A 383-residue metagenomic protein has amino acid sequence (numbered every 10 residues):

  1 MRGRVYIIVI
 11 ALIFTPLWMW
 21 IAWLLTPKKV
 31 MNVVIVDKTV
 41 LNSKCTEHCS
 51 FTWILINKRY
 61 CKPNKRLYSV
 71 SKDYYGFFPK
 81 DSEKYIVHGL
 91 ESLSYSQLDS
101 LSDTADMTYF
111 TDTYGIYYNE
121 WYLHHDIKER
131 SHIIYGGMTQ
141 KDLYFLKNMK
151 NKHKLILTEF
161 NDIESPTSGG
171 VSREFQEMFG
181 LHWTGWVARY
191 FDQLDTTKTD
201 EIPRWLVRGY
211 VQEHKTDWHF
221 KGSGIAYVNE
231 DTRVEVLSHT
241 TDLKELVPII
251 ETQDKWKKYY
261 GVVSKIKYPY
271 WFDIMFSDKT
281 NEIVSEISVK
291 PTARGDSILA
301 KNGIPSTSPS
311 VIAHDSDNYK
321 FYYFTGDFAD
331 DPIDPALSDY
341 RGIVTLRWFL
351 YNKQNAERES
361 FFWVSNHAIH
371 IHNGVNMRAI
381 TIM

Functional and structural regions predicted by a protein language model:
G3-G76, E251-M383: Extracellular ligand-binding/catalytic regions of CAZymes and related secreted enzymes and adhesion modules
V30-V33, D103-M107, N151-L157, Y319: Loop/turn elements at helix/coil->beta-strand transitions in domains of secreted/extracellular proteins
V36-K38, A105-H125, E159-N161, Y323-D331: Short loop/turn segments at strand-loop or loop-helix junctions that form parts of catalytic or ligand-binding pockets
S43-K44, I116-N119, E164-R173, D330-I333: Short catalytic/ligand-binding loop motif for oxyanion handling, primarily in non-cytosolic enzymes, centered on
I56-Y60, T113, N151: Sec-exported extracytoplasmic/periplasmic mature domains
K62-K147: Post-signal peptide N-terminal segment of secreted/secretory-pathway proteins
E83-L90, T108, F160-P166, V211-G222 (+2 more regions): A broadly tuned preference for mixed-charge, low-complexity surface segments
W121, I127-I133, G137-G261: A glycine-rich, often tryptophan-bearing local segment used as a flexible ligand/cofactor-contacting loop or short
